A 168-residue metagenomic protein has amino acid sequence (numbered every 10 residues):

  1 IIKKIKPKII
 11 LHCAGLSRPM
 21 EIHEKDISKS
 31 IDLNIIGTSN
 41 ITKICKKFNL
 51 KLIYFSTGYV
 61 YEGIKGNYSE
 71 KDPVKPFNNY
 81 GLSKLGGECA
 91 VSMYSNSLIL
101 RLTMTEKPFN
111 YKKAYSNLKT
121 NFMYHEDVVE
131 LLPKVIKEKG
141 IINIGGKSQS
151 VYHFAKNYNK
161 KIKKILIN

Functional and structural regions predicted by a protein language model:
I1-L33: NAD(P)H-binding glycine-rich loop region in Rossmannoid oxidoreductase-like domains and their noncatalytic homologs
K6, H12, S39-K75: Conserved Rossmann-fold NAD(P)-dependent oxidoreductase catalytic core, especially the SDR/UDP-sugar
S17-P19, Y61-E62, E106: Short beta->alpha connector loops of Rossmann-like oxidoreductase domains
K25, K29-N40, V74, N78 (+1 more regions): Glycine-rich NAD(P)-binding loop of the Rossmann-fold in SDR/ketoreductase-type enzymes
K75-T103: Active-site Tyr-X1-5-Lys
L102, K107-K137: Substrate-positioning beta->alpha
L131-N168: Mid/C-terminal beta-alpha module of Rossmann-like enzyme folds, strongest in SDR-family dehydrogenases/epimerases
